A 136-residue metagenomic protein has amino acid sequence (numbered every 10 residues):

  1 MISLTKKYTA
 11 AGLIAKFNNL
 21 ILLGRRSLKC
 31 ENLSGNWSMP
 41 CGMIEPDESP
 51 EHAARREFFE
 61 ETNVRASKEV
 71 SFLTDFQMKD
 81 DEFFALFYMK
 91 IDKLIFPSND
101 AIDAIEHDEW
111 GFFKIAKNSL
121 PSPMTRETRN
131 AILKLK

Functional and structural regions predicted by a protein language model:
M1-L22: Conserved N-terminal beta-strand and adjoining loop/helix that marks the start of the Nudix/MutT-like hydrolase domain
S3-T5, K29, Q77, D100: Generic marker of residues within folded, mature protein domains
K6-Y8, K16, E31-N32, K79-E82 (+1 more regions): A generic fold-level signal
A15-F17, R25, K90-I91, K114: Residue-level signal for short segments within beta-strands and strand-turn junctions of well-structured beta-sheet
F17-E60: Conserved Nudix-box catalytic region and its N-terminal flanking loop in Nudix hydrolases and closely related
G42-L135: Unchanged
